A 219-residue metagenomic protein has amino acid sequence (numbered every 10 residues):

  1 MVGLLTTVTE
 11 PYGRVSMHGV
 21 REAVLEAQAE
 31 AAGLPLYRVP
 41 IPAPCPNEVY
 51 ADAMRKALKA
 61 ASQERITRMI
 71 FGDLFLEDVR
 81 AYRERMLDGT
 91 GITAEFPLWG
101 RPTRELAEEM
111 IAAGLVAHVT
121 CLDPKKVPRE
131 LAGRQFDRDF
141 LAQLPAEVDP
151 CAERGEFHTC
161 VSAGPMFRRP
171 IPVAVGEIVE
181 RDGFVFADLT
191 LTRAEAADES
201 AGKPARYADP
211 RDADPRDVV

Functional and structural regions predicted by a protein language model:
M1-V119, S200-A205: ATP-dependent adenylation/nucleotidyltransferase module used to activate substrates
Q28-Y37, Q63-R68, G91, A112-D209 (+1 more regions): ATP/NTP-dependent adenylation/nucleotidyl-transfer catalytic domains that generate, transfer, or process NMP-activated
